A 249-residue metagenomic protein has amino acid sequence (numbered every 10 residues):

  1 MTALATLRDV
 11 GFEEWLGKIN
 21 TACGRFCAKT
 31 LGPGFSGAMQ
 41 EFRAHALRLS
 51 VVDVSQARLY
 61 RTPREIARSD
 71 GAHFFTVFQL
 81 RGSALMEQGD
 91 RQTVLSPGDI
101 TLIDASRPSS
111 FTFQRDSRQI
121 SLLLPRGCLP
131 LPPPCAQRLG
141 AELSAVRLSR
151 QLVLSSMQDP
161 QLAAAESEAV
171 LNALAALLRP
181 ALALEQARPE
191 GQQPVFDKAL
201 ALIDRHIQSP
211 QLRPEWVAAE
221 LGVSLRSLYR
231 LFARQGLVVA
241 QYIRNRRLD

Functional and structural regions predicted by a protein language model:
M1-Q40, L47, F75-T76, R81-V239: Alpha-helical bundle regulatory/interaction domains
G32-S36, V51-S69, S83-A84: Conserved short histidine dyad/triad with adjacent acidic residue
E41-A44, R68: Generic, well-ordered alpha-helical segments
A44-H45, S50-V52, A57, L237: Residue-level marker of intrinsically disordered, low-complexity segments enriched for small/polar residues
G71-H73: Active-site-adjacent scaffolding segments
I243-D249: Short, basic, alpha-helical segments at the C-terminal edge of helix-turn-helix-like DNA-binding modules
